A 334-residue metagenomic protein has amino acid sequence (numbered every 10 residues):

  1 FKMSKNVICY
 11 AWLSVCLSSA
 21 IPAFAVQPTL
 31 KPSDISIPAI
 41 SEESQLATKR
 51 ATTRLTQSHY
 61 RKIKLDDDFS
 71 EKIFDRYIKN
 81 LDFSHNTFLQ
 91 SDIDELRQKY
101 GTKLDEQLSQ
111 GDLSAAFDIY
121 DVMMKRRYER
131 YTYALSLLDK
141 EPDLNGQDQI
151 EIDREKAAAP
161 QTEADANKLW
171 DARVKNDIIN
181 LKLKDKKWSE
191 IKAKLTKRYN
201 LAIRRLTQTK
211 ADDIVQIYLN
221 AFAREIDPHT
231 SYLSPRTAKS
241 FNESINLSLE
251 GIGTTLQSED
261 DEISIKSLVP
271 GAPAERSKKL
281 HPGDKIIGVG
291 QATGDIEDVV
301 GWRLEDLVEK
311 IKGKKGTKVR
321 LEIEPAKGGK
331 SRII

Functional and structural regions predicted by a protein language model:
K2-A11: Bacterial N-terminal signal peptides that target proteins for export
Y10-P22: Bacterial N-terminal signal peptides
Q27-S36, T48-Y60, K99-L104, K194-L201 (+1 more regions): Acidic/histidine-rich, surface-exposed loop or edge segments in extracytoplasmic proteins
I40-D82: N-terminal-proximal low-complexity accessory segments that begin disordered and transition into the first
E43-R50, D68-K72, S91, D227 (+4 more regions): Extracytoplasmic
K79-N80, T102, S109, A116-F117 (+6 more regions): PDZ/PDZ-like domain segments forming the peptide/carboxylate-binding groove, activating on the N-terminal beta-strands
E190-L247, D306, K314, A326-G329: Interdomain regulatory linker/hinge segments that flank or connect interaction modules in polarity/junction/synaptic
K285-R320: PDZ domains, with a preference for the canonical peptide-binding region formed by the helix
